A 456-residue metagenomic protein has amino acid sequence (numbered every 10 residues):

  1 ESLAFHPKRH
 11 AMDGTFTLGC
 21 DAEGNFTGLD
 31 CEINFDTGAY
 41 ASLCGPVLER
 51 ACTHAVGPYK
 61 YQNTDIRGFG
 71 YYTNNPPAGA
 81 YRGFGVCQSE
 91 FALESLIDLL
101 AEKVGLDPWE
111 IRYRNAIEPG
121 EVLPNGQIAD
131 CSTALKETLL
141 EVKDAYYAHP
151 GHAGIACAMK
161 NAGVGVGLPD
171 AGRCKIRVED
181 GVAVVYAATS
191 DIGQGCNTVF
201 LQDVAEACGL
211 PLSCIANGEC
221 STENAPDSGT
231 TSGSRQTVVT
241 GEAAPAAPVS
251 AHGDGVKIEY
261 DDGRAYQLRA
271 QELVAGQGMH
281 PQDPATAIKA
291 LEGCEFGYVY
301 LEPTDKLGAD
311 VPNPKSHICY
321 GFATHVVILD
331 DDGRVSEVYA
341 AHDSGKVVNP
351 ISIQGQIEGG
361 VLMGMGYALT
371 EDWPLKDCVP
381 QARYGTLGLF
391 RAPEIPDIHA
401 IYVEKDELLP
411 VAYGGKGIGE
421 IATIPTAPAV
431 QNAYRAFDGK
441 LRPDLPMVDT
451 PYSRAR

Functional and structural regions predicted by a protein language model:
E1-F5, G181, Y186-T189, P314 (+1 more regions): Cysteine-centered functional microenvironments
S2-T64: Active-site cavity-forming subdomains of large catalytic enzyme subunits
F5-A11, D30-E32, G38-G45, Y72-T73 (+5 more regions): Short acidic, glycine/serine/threonine-rich loops at helix termini
G14-L18, C174, V327-L329: Hydrophobic/aromatic beta-strand elements that line small-molecule binding cavities or substrate pockets in beta-rich
A22-E23, V47-A162, D203-R456: C-terminal catalytic domains of large/alpha subunits in multi-subunit enzymes
T27, V184, R334-S336: Generic structural signal for well-ordered beta-strand positions
C31-G38, S190-I192, Y339-K346, E404: Short, solvent-exposed aromatic-acidic interface loops
A156-V182, A187, Q194, K315-A323: Conserved beta-alpha junction segments in alpha/beta enzyme cores
